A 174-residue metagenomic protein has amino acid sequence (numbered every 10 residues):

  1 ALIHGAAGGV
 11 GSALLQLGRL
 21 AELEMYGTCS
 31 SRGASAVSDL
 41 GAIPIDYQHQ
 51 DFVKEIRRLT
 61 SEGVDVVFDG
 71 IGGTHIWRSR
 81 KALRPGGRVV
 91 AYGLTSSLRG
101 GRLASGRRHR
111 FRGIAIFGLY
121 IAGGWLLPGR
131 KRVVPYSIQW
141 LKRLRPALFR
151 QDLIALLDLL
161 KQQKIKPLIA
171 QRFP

Functional and structural regions predicted by a protein language model:
A1-P174: Terminal helix/beta-alpha structural elements that buttress the NAD(P)+-binding lobe
